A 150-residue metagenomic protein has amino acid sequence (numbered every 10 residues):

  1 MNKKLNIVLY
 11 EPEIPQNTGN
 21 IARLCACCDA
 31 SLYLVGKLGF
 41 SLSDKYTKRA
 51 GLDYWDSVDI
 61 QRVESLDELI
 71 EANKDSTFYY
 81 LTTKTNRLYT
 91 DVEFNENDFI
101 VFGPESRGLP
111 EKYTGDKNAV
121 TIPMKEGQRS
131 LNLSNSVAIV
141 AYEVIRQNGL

Functional and structural regions predicted by a protein language model:
M1-L150: Post-transcriptional modification and biogenesis factors for structured RNAs of the translation apparatus
